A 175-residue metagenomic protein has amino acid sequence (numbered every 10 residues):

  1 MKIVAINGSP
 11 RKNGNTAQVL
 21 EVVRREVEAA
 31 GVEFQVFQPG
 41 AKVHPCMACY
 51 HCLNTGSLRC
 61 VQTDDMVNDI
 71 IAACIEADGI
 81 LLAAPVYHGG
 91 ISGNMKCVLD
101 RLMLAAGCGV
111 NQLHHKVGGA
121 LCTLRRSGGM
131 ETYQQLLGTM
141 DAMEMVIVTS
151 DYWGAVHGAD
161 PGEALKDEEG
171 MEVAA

Functional and structural regions predicted by a protein language model:
M1-C108, G158-A175: N-terminal beta1-alpha1-beta2 submodule of the flavodoxin-like/Rossmannoid cofactor-binding fold
G93-N94, C108-G154, E169-V173: Short, glycine-/small-residue-rich phosphate/pyrophosphate-handling segment
